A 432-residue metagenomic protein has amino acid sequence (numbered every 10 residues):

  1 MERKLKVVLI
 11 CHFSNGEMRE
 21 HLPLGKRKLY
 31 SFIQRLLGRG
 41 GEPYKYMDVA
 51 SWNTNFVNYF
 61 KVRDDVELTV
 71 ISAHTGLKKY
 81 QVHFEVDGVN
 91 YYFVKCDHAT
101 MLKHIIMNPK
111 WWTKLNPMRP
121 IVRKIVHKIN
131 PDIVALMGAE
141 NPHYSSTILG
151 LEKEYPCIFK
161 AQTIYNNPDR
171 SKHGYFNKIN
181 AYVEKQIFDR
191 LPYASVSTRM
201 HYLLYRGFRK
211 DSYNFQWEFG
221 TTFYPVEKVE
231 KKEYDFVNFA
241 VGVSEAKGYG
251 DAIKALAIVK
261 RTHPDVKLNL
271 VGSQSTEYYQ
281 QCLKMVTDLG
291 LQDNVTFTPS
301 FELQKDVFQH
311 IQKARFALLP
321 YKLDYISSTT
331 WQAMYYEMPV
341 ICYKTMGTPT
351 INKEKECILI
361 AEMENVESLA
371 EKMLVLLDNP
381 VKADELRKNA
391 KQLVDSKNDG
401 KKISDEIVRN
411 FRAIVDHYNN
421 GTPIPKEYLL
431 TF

Functional and structural regions predicted by a protein language model:
M1-K79, V89, L430-F432: N-terminal subdomain of nucleotide-sugar transferases
V8-I10, S195, K228-K247, I253-L256 (+1 more regions): Conserved donor-binding/catalytic core segment of Leloir-type glycosyltransferases
N55-F56, Y165, Y175-Y193, Y205-F208: Membrane-proximal helix-turn-helix segments that form the acceptor-binding/catalytic region of lipid-linked
Q280-F301: Nucleotide-activated donor-binding/catalytic signature segment of Leloir-type glycosyltransferases, i.e., the conserved
K322: Aromatic "clamp/platform" in nucleotide-sugar-dependent glycosyltransferases that forms part of the donor/acceptor
P339-C342, L359: Short hydrophobic beta-strand element within catalytic cores of glycosyltransferases and related nucleotide-activated
E354, I358-V366, V375-P380: Conserved acidic donor-binding segment of nucleotide-sugar-dependent glycosyltransferases
S368, V375, K382-K397, I403: A short, well-ordered alpha-helix in the C-terminal region of glycosyltransferases
